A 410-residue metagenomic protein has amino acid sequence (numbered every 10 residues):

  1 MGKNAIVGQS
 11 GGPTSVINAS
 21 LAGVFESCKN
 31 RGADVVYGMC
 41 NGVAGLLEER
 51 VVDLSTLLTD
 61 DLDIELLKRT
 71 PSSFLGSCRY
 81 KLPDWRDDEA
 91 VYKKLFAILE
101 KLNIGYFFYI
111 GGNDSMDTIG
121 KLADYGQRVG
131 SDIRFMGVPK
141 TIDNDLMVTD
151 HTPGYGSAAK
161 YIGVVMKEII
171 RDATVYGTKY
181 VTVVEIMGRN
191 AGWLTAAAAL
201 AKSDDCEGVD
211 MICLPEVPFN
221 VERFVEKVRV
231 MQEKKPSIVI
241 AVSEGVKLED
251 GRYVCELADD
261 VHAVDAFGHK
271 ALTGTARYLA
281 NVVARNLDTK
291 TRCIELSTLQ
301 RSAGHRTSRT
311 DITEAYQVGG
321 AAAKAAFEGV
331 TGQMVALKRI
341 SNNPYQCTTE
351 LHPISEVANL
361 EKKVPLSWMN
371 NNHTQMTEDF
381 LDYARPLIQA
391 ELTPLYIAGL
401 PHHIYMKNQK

Functional and structural regions predicted by a protein language model:
M1-V51: N-terminal phosphate-binding or glycine-rich loops at protein starts, especially the Walker A/P-loop of NTPases
K3-V7, L67-K81, K140-D150, G177-Y180 (+1 more regions): Gly-rich Lys/Arg/Thr-decorated short loops/hinges at beta-loop-alpha junctions or inter-strand turns that position
S10-G12, M39-G45, R79-Y80, G112-N113 (+6 more regions): Short, ordered loop/turn segments at secondary-structure junctions
T14-V24, L46-L47, V91-K93, N113-K121 (+5 more regions): Short glycine/serine/threonine-rich phosphate/pyrophosphate-binding segments that cradle anionic phosphate groups
V36, I98, Y106-G111, D117-V129 (+2 more regions): Accessory alpha-helical/coil subdomains and C-terminal extensions that flank or cap enzyme catalytic cores
E49-G105, D114, P153-Y155, K167: Glycine-rich oxoanion-binding loops at beta->alpha junctions
C255-K410: C-terminal non-catalytic interaction/assembly regions of soluble proteins
